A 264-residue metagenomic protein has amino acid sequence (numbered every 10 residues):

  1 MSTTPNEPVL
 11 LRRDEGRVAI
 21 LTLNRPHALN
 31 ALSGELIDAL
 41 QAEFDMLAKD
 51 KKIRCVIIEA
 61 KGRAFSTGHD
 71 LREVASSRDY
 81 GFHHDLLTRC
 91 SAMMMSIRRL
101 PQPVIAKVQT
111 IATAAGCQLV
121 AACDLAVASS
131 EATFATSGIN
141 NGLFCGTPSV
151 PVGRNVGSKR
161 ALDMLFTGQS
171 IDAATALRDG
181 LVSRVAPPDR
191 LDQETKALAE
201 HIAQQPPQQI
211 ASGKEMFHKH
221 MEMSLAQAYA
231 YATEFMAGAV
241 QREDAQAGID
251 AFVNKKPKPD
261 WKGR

Functional and structural regions predicted by a protein language model:
M1-K61, M95: Conserved CoA-thioester-binding segment of acyl-CoA-metabolizing enzymes
M1-N24, Q169-A203, A211-H220, G248-I249 (+1 more regions): Amphipathic alpha-helical segments at domain termini/boundaries
L21, R25, L40, I58 (+6 more regions): Terminal peptide-recognition signature
R25-P26, D50, Q205, R242 (+1 more regions): Short loop-to-helix capping motifs
E35-A39, R89, S96, E194 (+3 more regions): Charged catalytic carboxylate motif
D38-Q41, K52, A60-M93, A112 (+2 more regions): Glycine- (often His-adjacent) and acidic-residue-rich active-site loop that binds/positions the CoA thioester
M95-I210, R242, A247: Crotonase-fold acyl-CoA enzyme core
M164-L165, M216, E234-V240: Helix-loop "lid/cap" segments that line or gate small-molecule binding pockets
